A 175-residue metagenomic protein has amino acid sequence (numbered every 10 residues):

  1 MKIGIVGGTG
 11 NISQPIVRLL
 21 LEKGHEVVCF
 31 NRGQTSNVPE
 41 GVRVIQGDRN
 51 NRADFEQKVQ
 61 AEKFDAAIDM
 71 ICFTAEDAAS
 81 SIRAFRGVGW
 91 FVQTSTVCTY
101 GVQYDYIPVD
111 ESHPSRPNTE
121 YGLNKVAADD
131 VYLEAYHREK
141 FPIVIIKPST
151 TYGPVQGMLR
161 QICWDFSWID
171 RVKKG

Functional and structural regions predicted by a protein language model:
I3-K23: N-terminal Rossmann NAD(P)H-binding glycine-rich loop of SDR-like oxidoreductase domains
V6, F30, M70, T94-T96 (+1 more regions): SDR active-site strand-loop-helix element
F30-Q34, D48-R49: N-terminal Rossmann-fold cofactor-binding loop
Q46-A66, F73-S80: Conserved Rossmann-fold cofactor-binding substructure of NAD(P)-dependent oxidoreductases
R86-F91, E139-F141: A short helix->loop->beta-strand "cap" motif at the edges of active sites that frequently abuts
T96-T119, E134-R138: Active-site "gating" loop of Rossmann-like NAD(P)-dependent oxidoreductase/epimerase domains
N118-I145: Active-site Tyr-X1-5-Lys
R138-G175: NAD(P)-dependent short-chain dehydrogenase/reductase
